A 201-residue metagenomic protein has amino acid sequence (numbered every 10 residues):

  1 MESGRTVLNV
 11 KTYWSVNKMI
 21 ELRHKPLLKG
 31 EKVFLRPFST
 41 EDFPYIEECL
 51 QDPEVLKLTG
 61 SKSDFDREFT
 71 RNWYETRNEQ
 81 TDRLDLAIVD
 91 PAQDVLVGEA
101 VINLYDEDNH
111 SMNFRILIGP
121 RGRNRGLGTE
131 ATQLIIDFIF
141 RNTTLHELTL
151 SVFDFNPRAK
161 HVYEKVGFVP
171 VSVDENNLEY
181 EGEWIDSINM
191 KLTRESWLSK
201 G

Functional and structural regions predicted by a protein language model:
V10-N72, S196-G201: A short, well-structured alpha-helix characteristic of acyl/acetyltransferase catalytic modules
S63-R123, T193-W197: Acetyl-CoA-dependent GNAT
D94-G98, R158, W184: Glycine-rich acetyl-CoA-binding "A-motif" of GNAT/NAT acetyltransferases
G122, G126-I135: Conserved acetyl-CoA pyrophosphate-binding loop and the N-cap/start of the following alpha-helix in GNAT-like
T129, D154-S172: Conserved active-site alpha-helix within GNAT-family acetyltransferase domains
N142-S151: Conserved GNAT acetyl-CoA-binding A-motif
L150-K160, N177-E181: Conserved beta-strand-loop-alpha-helix junction that forms the acyl-donor binding cleft
